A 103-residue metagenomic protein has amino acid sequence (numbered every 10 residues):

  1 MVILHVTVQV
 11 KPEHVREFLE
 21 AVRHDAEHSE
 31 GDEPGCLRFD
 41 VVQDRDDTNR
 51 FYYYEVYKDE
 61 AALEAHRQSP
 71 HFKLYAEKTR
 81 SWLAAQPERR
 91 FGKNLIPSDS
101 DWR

Functional and structural regions predicted by a protein language model:
V2-D32, C36-D40: N-terminal first-folded block
V2-Q9, R38-R67: Short, well-ordered beta-strand segments in beta-rich or mixed alpha/beta enzyme and ligand-binding folds
H14, N49, H71: Short phosphate-engaging motifs
H14-R16, A61, P97: Residue-level signal for secondary-structure boundary sites
H24-C36, V56-F91: An amphipathic, aromatic/His-enriched active-site/gating alpha helix that lines ligand/cofactor pockets
V41-N49, E77-R103: Glycine-rich beta-strand-turn "strand-cap" elements at beta-sheet edges
